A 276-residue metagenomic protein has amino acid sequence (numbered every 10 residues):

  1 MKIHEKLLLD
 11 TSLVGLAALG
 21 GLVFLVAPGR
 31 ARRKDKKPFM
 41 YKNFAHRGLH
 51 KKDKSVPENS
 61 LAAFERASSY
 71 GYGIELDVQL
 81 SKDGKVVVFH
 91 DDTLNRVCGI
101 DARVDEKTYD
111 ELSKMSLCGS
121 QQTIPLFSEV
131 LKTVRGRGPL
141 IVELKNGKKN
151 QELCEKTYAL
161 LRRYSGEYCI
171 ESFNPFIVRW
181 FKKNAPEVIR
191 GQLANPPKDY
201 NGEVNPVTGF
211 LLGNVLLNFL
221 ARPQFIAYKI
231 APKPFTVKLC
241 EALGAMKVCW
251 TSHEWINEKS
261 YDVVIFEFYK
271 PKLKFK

Functional and structural regions predicted by a protein language model:
K2-K276: Phosphate-group recognition and catalysis centered on beta-loop-alpha active-site segments
